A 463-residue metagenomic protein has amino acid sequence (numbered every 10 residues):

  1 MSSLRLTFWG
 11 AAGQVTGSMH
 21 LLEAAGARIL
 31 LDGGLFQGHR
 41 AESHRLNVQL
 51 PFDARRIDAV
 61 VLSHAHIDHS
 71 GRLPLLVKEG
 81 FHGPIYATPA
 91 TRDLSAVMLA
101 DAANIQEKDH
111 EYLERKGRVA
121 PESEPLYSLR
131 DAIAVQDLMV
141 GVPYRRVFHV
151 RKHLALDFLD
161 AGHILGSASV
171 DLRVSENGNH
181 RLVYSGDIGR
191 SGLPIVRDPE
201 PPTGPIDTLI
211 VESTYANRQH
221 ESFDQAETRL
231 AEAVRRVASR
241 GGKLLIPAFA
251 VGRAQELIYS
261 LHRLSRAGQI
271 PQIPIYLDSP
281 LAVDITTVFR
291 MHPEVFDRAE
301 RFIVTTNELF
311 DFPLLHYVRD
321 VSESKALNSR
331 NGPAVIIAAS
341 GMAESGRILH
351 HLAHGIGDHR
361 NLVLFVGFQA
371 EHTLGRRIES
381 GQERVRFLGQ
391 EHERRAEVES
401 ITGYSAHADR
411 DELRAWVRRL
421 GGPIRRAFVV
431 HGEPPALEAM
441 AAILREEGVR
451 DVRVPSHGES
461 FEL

Functional and structural regions predicted by a protein language model:
M1-R55, A134-R197, S324-S329, V335 (+5 more regions): Core dinuclear metal-dependent hydrolase active-site scaffold
A12-G17, A24-G83, A87-D137, I188-P199 (+4 more regions): Pre-active-site segment of Zn-dependent metallo-hydrolases
G13, H66-D68, I164-L165, F249-E256 (+3 more regions): Gly/Ser/Thr-rich loops at beta-strand to alpha-helix junctions that form or flank small-molecule/cofactor-binding
L31-G33, I57-H66, L73, I85-T88 (+11 more regions): Active-site neighborhood of phospho(di)ester-bond hydrolases with catalytic His/Asp-centered motifs
G33-Q37, D58, N179-S185, G189-S191 (+5 more regions): Acidic/glycine-enriched edge-of-secondary-structure segments
L94, S169, S191-D278, L362-G367 (+1 more regions): Cap/insert and terminal regions of metallo-dependent hydrolase folds
A102-I164, P293-G332: Metallo-beta-lactamase
L230-E371, R445: Hard-cation-handling environments
